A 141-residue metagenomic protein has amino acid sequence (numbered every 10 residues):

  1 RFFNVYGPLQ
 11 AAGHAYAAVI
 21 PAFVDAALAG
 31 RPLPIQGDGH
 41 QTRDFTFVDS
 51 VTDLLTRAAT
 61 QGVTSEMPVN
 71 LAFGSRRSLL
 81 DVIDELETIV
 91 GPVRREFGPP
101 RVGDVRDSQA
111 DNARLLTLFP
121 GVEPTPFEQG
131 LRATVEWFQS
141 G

Functional and structural regions predicted by a protein language model:
R1-A17: Flexible, glycine-rich beta-alpha linker
A18-V19, A110: Short, conserved clusters of charged catalytic residues that mark active-site and nucleotide-handling motifs
D25-G141: C-terminal substrate-binding subdomain of Rossmann-fold SDR/epimerase-dehydratase oxidoreductases
